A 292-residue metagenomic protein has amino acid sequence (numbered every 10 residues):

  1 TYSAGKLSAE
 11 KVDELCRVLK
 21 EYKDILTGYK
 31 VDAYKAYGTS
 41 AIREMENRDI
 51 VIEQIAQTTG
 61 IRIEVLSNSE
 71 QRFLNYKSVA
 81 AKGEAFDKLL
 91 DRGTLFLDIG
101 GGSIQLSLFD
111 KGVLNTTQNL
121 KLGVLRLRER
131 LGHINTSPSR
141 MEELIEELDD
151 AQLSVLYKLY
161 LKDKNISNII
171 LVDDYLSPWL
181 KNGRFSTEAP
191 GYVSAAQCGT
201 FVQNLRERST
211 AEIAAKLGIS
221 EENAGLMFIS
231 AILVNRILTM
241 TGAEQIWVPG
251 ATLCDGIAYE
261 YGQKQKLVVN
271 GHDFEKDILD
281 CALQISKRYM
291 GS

Functional and structural regions predicted by a protein language model:
Y2-G28, A41-E46, V51, Q57-D91 (+2 more regions): Helical "lid/coupling" subdomains associated with nucleotide-phosphate turnover
A33-Y34: Post-signal peptide N-terminal segment of secreted/secretory-pathway proteins
T94-D98: Short glycine-aspartate micro-motif
G100-S103: Active-site-adjacent helix-turn-beta-strand microarchitecture at beta-sheet edges that either contains or buttresses
